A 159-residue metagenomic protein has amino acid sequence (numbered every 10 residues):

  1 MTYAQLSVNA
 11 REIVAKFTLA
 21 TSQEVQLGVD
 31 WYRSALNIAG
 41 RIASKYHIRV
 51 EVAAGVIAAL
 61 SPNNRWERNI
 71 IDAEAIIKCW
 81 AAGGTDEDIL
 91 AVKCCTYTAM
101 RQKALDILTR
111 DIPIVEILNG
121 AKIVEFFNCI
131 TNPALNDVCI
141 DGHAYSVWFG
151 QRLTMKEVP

Functional and structural regions predicted by a protein language model:
M1-P159: HhH-family (HhH-GPD) DNA N-glycosylase catalytic core used in base-excision repair
